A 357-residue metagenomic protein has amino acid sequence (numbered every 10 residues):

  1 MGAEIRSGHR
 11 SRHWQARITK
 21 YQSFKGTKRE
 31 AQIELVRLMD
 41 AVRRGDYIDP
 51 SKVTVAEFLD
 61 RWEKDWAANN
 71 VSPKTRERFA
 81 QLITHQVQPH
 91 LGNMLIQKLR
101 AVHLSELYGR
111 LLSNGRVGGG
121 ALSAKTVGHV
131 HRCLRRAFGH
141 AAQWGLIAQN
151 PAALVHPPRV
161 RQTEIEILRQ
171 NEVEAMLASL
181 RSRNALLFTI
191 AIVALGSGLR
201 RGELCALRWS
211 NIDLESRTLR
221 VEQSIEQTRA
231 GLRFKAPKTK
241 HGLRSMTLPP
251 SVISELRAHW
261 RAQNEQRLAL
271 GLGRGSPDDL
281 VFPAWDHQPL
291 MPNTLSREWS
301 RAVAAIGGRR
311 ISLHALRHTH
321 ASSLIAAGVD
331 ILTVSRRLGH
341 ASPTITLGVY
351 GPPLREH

Functional and structural regions predicted by a protein language model:
M1-K52, T239: Short, surface-exposed polybasic/aromatic micro-patch for ligand or macromolecular engagement
T27, R159, I225-Q227, L338-H357: Catalytic-site neighborhood detector that most strongly recognizes the C-terminal catalytic loop/helix of tyrosine
E34, D49-A142, L154-P157, E172-V173 (+2 more regions): Short, Lys/Arg-enriched alpha-helical recognition elements, typified by the DNA-recognition helix
V42, L112, A142, A194-L195: Alpha-helix C-terminal capping/helix-coil junction sites
R116-G120, E174-F188, S197, M246 (+3 more regions): Short, basic (Lys/Arg/His-rich) helix/loop patches that form interaction surfaces in the mid-to-C-terminal regions
G120-R132, Q143-W209, E215, E226 (+6 more regions): Basic, Lys/Arg- and aromatic-enriched nucleic-acid-binding interface segment
Q223-H241: Short, flexible, glycine-rich and Lys/Arg-enriched loop motifs at helix boundaries that contact anionic partners
